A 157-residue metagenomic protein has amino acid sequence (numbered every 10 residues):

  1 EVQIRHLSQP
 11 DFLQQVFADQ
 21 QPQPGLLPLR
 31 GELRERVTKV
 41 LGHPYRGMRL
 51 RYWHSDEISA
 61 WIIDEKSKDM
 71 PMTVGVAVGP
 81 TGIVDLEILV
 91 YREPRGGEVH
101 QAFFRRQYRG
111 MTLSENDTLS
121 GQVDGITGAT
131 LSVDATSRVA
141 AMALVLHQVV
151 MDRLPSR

Functional and structural regions predicted by a protein language model:
E1-D134, R138-R157: Flexible, solvent-exposed loop/hinge segments and secondary-structure transition points
